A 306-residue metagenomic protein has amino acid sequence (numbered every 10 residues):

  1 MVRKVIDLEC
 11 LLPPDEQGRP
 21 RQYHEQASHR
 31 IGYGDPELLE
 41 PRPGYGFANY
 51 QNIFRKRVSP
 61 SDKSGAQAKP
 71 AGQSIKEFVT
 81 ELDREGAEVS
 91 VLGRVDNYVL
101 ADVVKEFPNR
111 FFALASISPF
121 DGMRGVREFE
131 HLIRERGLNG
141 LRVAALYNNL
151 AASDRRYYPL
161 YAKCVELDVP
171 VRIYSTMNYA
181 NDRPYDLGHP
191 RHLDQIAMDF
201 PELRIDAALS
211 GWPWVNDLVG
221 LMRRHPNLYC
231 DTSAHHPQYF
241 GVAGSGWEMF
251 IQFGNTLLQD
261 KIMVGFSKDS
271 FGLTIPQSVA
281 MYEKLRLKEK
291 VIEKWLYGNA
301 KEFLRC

Functional and structural regions predicted by a protein language model:
V2-L8, P14-T80, R84, Q252 (+2 more regions): Mid-to-C-terminal alpha-helical segments outside catalytic/metal-binding sites
D7, V91-R94, D206-A208, D231-S233 (+2 more regions): Short beta-strand segments
E9, L82, L100, L132 (+6 more regions): Conserved, mostly hydrophobic/aromatic
L11, D15, V95, S116-F120 (+5 more regions): Active-site beta-loop-alpha junctions enriched in small/polar residues
P13-Q17, V99-D102, N149-A151, Y179-D182 (+3 more regions): Short catalytic/ligand-binding loop motif for oxyanion handling, primarily in non-cytosolic enzymes, centered on
L82-E88, P108-F112, M198-I205, D260-I262: Short, surface-exposed connector motifs at secondary-structure boundaries
E88-L187: Active-site gating/metal-coordination segments in enzymes
N139-G140, L150-M263: Catalytic pocket-lining loop regions of alpha/beta-barrel enzymes, especially the amidohydrolase/enolase/GH5 lineages
